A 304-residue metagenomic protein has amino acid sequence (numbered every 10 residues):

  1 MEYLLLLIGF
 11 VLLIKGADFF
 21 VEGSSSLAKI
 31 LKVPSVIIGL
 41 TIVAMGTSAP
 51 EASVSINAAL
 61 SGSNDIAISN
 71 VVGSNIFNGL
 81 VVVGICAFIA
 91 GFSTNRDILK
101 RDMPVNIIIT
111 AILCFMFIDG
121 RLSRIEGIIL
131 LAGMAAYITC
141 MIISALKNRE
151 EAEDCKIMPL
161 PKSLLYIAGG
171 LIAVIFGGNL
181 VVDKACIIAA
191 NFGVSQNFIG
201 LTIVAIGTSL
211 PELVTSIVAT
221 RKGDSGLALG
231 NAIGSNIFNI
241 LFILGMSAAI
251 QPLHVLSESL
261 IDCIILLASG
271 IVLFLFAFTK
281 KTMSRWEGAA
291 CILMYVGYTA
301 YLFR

Functional and structural regions predicted by a protein language model:
M1-R304: Hydrophobic alpha-helical segments, chiefly the membrane-spanning helices and signal/signal-anchor peptides
